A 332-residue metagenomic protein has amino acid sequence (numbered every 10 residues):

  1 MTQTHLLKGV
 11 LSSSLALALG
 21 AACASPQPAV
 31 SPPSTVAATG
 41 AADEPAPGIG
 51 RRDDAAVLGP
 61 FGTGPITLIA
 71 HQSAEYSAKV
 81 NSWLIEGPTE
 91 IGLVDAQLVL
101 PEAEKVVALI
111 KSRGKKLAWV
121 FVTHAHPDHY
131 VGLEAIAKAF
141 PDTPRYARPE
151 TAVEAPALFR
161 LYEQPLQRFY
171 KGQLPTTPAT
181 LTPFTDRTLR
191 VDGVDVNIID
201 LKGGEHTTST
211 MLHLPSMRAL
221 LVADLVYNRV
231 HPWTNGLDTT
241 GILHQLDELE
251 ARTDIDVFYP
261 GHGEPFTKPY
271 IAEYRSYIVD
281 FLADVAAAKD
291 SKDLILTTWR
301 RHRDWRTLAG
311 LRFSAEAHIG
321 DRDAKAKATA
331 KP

Functional and structural regions predicted by a protein language model:
T2-S13: Bacterial N-terminal signal peptides that target proteins for export
A16, C23-T89: Zn-dependent metallo-beta-lactamase
G40-I49, A251-V257, E264-P332: Accessory terminal helices/loops
P60-S112, T210-D224: Conserved beta-strand hairpin/beta-sheet module of binuclear metal-dependent hydrolase folds, prominently
T63-A70, D186, G193-N197: Short, hydrophobic/aromatic-rich segments at coil-to-beta transitions
E75-Y76, L98-P101, A125-H129, T151-E154 (+5 more regions): Solvent-exposed loop/turn segments at secondary-structure junctions within structured extracellular/periplasmic domains
I91, L98-V99, T188, D195-D280: Metallo-beta-lactamase
A108, S112-R190, T207, D280 (+1 more regions): Active-site HxH/HxHxD metal-binding segment of metal-dependent hydrolases
